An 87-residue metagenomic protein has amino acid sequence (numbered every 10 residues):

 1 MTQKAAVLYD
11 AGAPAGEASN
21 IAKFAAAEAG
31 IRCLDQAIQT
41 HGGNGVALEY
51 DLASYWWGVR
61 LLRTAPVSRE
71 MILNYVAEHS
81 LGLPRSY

Functional and structural regions predicted by a protein language model:
M1-Y87: Alpha-helical interface subdomain recognition
